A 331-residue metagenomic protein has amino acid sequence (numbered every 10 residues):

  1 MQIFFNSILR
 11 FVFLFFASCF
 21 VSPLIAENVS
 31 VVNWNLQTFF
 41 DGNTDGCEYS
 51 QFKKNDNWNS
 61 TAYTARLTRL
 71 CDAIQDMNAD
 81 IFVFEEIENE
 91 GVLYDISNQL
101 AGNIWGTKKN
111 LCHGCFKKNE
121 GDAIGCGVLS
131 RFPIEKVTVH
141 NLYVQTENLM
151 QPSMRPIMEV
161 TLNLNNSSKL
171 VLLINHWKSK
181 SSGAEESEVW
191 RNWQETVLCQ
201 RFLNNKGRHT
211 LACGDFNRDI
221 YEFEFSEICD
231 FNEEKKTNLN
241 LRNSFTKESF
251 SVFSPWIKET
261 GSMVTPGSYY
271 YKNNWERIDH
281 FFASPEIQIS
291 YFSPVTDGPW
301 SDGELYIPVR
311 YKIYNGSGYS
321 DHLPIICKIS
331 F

Functional and structural regions predicted by a protein language model:
M1-V12: Bacterial N-terminal signal peptides that target proteins for export
R10-P23: Bacterial N-terminal signal peptides
L24-N103, C112-G121, K312, S317: N-terminal, active-site-proximal structural segment of metallo-dependent hydrolase catalytic domains
V31-L36, L70-Y94, V160, L172 (+5 more regions): Active-site beta-strand/loop signature of hydrolases that rely on acidic residues for catalysis
N55-T61, N78-E86, C115-F116, T146-N148 (+4 more regions): Second-shell loop/turn segments in exported
I87-K169, W177: Structured beta-strand-rich core segments of catalytic domains in phosphoester-bond hydrolases
M154, L162-T196, Q200, N205: Metal-dependent phosphoester/phosphodiester hydrolase catalytic core
Q200-L211, R218-F331: Metal-dependent phosphoester-hydrolase catalytic domains
